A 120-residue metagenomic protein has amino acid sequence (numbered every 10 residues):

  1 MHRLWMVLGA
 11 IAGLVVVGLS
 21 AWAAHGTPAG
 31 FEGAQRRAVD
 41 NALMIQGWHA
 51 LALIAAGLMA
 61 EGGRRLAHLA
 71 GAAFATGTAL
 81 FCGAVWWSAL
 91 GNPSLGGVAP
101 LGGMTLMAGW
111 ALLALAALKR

Functional and structural regions predicted by a protein language model:
M1-R120: Polytopic transmembrane helical bundles with strong interfacial aromatic enrichment
